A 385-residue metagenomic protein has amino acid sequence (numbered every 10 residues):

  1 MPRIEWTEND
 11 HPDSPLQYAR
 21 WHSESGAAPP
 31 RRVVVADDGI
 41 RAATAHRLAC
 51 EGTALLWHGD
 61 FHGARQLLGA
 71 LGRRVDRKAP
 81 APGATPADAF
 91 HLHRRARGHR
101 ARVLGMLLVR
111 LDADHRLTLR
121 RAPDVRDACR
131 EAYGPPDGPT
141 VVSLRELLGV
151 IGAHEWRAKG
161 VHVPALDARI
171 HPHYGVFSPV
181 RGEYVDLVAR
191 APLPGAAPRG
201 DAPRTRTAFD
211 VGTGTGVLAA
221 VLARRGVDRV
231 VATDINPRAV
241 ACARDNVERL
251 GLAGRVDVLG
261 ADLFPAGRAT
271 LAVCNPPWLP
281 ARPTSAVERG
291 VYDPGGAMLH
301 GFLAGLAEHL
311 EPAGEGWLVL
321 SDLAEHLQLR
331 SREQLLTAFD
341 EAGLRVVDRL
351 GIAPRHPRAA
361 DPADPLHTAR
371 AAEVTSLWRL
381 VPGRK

Functional and structural regions predicted by a protein language model:
P2-V161: N-terminal auxiliary segments of SAM/dcSAM-dependent transferases
V125-T213, V217-V221, A372: SAM-dependent Rossmann-like transferase core, predominantly class I methyltransferases with a strong bias toward
R181-C274, P280, T284: Conserved SAM/SAH cofactor-binding pocket of Class I
W278-L279, G296, S321-E325: Short "lid" loop at the C-terminus of a central beta-strand within the Rossmann-like core of SAM-dependent
V287-E311: Glycine-rich S-adenosyl-L-methionine
A313-L320: Conserved beta-strand signature within the Rossmann-like core of class I S-adenosyl-L-methionine
L323-Q334: Conserved class I S-adenosyl-L-methionine
R332, L336-G383: Class I S-adenosyl-L-methionine
